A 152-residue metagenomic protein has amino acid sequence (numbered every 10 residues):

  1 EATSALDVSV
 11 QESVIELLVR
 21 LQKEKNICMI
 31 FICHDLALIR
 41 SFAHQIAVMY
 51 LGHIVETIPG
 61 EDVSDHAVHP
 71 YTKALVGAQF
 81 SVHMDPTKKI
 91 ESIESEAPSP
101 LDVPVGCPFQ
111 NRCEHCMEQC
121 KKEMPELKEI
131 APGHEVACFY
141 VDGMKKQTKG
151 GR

Functional and structural regions predicted by a protein language model:
E1-K88: P-loop NTP-binding/switch modules centered on Walker-like glycine-rich loops
I58-R152: Charged, flexible cofactor/metal-binding loops and thiol motifs
